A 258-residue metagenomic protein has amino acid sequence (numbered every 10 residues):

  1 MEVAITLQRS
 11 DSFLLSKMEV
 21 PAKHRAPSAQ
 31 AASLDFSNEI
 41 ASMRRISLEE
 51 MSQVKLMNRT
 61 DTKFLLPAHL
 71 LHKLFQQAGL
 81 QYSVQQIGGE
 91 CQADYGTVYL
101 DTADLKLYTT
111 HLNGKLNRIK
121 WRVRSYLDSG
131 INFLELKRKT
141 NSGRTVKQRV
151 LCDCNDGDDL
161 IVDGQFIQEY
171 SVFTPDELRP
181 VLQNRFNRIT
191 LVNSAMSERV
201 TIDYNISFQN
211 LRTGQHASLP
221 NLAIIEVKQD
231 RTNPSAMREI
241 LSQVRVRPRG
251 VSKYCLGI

Functional and structural regions predicted by a protein language model:
E2-I258: Phosphate-end processing signature that detects enzymes handling 5′-triphosphorylated RNA and polyphosphate
